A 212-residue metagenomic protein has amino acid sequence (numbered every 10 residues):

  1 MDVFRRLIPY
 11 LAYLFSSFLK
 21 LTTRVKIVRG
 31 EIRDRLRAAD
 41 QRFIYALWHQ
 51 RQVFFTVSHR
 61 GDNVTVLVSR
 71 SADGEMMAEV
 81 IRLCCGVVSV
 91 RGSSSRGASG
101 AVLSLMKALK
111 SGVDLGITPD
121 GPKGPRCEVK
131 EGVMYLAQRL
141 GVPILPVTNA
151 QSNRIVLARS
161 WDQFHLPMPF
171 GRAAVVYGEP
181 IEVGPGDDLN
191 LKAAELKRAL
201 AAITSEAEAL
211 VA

Functional and structural regions predicted by a protein language model:
M1-L21, D34-R37, R60, L83 (+1 more regions): Non-catalytic C-terminal accessory region of glycerolipid acyltransferases and related lyso-lipid remodeling enzymes
D2-R6, R24-K26, W48-R51, M76-A78 (+1 more regions): Short hydrophobic/aromatic-rich motifs at helix boundaries and adjacent loops
S17-R42, W48-F54: A short, well-structured juxtamembrane/interface segment
K26, S95-S99, R126: A conditional alpha-helix N-cap/helix-loop micro-motif detector
K26-V28, V90, V176: General small-molecule cofactor/ligand-binding pocket signal
I27-R29, L47, V68, E179 (+1 more regions): Pocket-edge structural micro-motifs
G30, S93-S94, N149: Proline- and acidic/polar-enriched loop/turn elements at helix boundaries
R42-R96, L157: Catalytic core of membrane glycerolipid acyltransferases/transacylases, capturing the structured, soluble-facing
